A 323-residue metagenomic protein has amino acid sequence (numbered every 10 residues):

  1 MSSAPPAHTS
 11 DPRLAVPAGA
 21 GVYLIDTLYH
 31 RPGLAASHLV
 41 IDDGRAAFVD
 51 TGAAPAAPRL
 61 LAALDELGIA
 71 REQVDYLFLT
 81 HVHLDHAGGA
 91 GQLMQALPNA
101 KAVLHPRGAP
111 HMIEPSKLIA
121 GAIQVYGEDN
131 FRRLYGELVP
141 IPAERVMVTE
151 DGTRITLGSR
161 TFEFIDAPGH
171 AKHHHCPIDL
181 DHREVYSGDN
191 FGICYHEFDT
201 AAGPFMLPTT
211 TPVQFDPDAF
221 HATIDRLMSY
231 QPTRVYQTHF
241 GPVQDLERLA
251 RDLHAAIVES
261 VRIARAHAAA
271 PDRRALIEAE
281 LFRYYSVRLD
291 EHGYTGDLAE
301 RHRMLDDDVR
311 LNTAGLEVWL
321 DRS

Functional and structural regions predicted by a protein language model:
S3-P6, M112-I165, H221-I224: Metallo-beta-lactamase
D11-L67, P177-D189, I193: Conserved beta-strand hairpin/beta-sheet module of binuclear metal-dependent hydrolase folds, prominently
V40, D50, L60, H81 (+5 more regions): Divalent metal-coordination and catalytic microenvironments
A53-P55, T161-D166, K172-Q244: Metallo-beta-lactamase
P58-L104: Active-site metal-binding motif and surrounding structural segment of the metallo-beta-lactamase
V103-P110, P115: A short, structured active-site edge motif that brings together acidic residues
D218, T223-F282: Active-site/pore-lining binding-face segments in mid-to-C-terminal subdomains
R262-S323: C-terminal regulatory/interaction regions
